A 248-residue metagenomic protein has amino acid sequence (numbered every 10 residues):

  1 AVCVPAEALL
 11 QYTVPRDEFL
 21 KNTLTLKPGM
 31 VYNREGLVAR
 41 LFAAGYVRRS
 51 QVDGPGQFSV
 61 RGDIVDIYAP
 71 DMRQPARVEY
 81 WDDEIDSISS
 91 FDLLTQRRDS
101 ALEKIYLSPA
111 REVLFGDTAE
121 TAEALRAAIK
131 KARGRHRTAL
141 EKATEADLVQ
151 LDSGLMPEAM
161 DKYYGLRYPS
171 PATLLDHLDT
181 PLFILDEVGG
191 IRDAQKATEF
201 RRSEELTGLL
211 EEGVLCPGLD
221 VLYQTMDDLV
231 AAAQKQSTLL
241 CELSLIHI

Functional and structural regions predicted by a protein language model:
A1-I246: ASCE RecA-like P-loop NTPase motor cores that couple ATP hydrolysis to mechanical translocation on nucleic acids
